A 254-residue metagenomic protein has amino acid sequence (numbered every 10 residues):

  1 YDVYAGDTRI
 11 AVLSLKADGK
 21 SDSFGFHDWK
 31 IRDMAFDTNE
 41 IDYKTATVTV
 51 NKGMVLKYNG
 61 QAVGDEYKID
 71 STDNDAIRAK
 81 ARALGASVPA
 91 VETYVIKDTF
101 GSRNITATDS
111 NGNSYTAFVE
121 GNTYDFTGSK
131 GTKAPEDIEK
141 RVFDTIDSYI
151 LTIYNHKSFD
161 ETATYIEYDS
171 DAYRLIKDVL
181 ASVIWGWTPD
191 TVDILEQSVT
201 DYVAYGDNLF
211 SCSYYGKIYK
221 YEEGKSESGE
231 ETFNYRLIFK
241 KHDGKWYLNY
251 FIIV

Functional and structural regions predicted by a protein language model:
Y1, G53-L56, K130-D193, S198-T200: Core segments of small alpha/beta cavity-forming domains
D2-D65, S71-D75, R82-V88, V95-F100 (+2 more regions): Exposed beta-sheet edge and beta->alpha loop/turn motif
S23-F36, N113-D144: Extracellular beta-sheet/turn segments enriched in Thr/Pro/Gly and aliphatic residues
D37, D42, G64-D65, D70-N74 (+4 more regions): Serine/threonine-rich low-complexity intrinsically disordered regions
A83-V91, T99, G112, V119-Y124 (+1 more regions): Charged, low-complexity, helix/coiled-coil-prone segments
S102-N104: Short, conserved beta-strand segments of beta-strand-rich sandwich/propeller modules, principally
T106-T108: Extracellular recognition modules
S114-T123, I138, W185-S198, V203-Y205 (+4 more regions): C-terminal, beta-strand-rich globular interaction domains
